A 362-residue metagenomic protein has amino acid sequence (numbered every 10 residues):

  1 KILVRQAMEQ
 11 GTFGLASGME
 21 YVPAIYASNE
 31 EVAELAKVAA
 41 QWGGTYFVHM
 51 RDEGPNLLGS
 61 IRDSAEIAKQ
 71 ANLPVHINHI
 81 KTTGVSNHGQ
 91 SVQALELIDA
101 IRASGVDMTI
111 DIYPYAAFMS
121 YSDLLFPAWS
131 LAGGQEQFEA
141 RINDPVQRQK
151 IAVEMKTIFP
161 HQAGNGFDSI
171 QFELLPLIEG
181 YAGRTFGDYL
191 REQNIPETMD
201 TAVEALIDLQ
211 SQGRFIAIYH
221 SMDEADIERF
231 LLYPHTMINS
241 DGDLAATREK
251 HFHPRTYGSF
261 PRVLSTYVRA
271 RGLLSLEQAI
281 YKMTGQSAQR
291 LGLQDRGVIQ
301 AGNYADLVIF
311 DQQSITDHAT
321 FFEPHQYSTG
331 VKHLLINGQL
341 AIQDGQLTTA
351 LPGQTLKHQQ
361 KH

Functional and structural regions predicted by a protein language model:
I2-Y21, A36, E66-K69, L73 (+1 more regions): Active-site neighborhoods of metal-dependent hydrolases
Q6-S64: Divalent metal-binding pocket/active-site signature
G11, H49, D111, N194 (+6 more regions): Divalent metal-coordination and catalytic microenvironments
G14-A16, F47, P74-H76, T109 (+5 more regions): Structured core elements
E20-V22, E53, T82-T83, P114-A117 (+8 more regions): Short, glycine-/Ser/Thr-/acidic-enriched flexible segments
A27-N29, L58-R62, N87-V92, M119-L131 (+4 more regions): Short acidic, glycine/serine/threonine-rich loops at helix termini
F138, D144, E228-H235, S240-D243 (+1 more regions): C-terminal cap of metal-dependent C-N hydrolases
R214-I227, R271-I280, A288-H325: Acidic, glycine-enriched loop/beta-strand segments at the rims of small-molecule binding/catalytic pockets
